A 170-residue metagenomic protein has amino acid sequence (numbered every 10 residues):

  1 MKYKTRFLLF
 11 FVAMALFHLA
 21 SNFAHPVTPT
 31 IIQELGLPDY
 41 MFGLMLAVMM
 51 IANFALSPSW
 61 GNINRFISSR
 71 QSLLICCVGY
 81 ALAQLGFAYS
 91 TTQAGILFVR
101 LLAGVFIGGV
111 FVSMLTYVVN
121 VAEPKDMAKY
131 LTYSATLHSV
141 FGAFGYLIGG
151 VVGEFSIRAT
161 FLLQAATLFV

Functional and structural regions predicted by a protein language model:
Y3-M50: Helix-loop boundary and gating motifs at the non-cytosolic
G36, S68, Y89-G95: Helix-breaking motifs and short loop linkers at transmembrane-helix boundaries and internal kinks in secondary membrane
M50-P58, G142-A143: Residue-level signature of mid-helix packing/kink "hotspots" within the transmembrane helices of 12-pass Major
L56-S68, G153: Helix-to-loop junctions at the C-terminal end of transmembrane segments in multipass secondary transporters
Q71-G86: Structural signature of the two symmetry-related core transmembrane helices
A83, A94-L102: Paired small-residue
V99-H138: Cytoplasmic helix-loop-helix junction between adjacent transmembrane helices in 12-TM secondary transporters
T160-V170: Symmetry-related core transmembrane helices of the 12-TM Major Facilitator Superfamily/SLC fold
